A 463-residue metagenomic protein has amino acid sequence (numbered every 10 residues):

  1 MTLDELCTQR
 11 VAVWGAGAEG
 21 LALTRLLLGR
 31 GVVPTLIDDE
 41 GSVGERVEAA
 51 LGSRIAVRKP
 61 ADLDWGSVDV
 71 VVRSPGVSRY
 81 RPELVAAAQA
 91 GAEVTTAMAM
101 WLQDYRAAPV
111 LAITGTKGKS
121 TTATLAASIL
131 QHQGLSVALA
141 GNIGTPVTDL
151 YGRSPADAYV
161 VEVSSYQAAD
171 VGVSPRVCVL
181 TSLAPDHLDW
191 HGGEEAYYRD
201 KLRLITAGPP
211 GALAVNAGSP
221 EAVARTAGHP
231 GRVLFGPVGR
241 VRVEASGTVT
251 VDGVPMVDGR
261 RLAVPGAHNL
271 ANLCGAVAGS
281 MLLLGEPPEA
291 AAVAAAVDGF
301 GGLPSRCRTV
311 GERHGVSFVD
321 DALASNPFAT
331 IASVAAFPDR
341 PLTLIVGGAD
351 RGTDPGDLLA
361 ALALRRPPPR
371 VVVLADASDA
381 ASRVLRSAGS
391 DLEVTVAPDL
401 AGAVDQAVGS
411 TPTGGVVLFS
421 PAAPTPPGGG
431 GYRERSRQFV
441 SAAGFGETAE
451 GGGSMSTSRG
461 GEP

Functional and structural regions predicted by a protein language model:
M1-T96, M100, L303, L374 (+2 more regions): N-terminal leader/targeting and accessory segments in enzymes
T2-V11, A22-L26, R30, V257-P368 (+1 more regions): Nucleotide phosphate-binding/pyrophosphate-handling subdomain across enzymes that bind or process nucleotide phosphates
L27, V71, I113, N142 (+11 more regions): Residue-level signal for inorganic ion chemistry
P34-D39, A214-A217, T343-G347, R366-A377: Short internal beta-strands
D38, K59, T95-M100, A140-G141 (+6 more regions): Beta-strand->loop->alpha-helix junctions that form or flank phosphate-binding loops in nucleotide-handling enzymes
R46-L51, P355-G415: C-terminal helical cap/extension that packs against the catalytic core of soluble nucleotide-cofactor enzymes
G66, P75-A217, E221-G231, S441-P463: Phosphate-binding loop of NTP-binding sites
V171-S174, L204-P210, T226-H229, A336-P338 (+2 more regions): Short, conserved loop/helix-junction motifs that constitute active-site signature segments in enzyme catalytic cores
